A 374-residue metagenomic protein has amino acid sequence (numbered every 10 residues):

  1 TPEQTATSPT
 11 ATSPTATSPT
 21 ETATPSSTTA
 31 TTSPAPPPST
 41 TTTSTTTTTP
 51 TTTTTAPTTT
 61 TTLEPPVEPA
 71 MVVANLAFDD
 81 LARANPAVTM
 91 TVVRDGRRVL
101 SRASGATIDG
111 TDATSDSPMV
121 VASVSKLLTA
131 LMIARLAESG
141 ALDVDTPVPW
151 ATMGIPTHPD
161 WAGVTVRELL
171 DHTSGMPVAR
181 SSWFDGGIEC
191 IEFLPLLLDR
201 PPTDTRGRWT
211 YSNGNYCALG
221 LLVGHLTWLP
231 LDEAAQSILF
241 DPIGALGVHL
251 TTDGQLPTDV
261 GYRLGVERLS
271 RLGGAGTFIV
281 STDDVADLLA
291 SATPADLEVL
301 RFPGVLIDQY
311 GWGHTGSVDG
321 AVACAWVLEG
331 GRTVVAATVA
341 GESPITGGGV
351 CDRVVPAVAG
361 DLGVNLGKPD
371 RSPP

Functional and structural regions predicted by a protein language model:
P2-L63: Extracellular mucin-like PTS domains
L63-A103, V266-P374: Catalytic loop of the DD-peptidase/beta-lactamase superfamily, centered on the K-T-G motif and neighboring
A70, A74-A77, S125, V144 (+10 more regions): Stable alpha-helical elements in mature extracytoplasmic
A82-T89, D109-E168, P202-S212, G273-G276 (+1 more regions): Short active-site loop at a secondary-structure junction that contains or immediately precedes the catalytic residue(s)
M90, G96-R97, V120-L142, L169 (+3 more regions): Alpha-helical scaffold elements that line and support the substrate/ligand-binding pocket of soluble hydrolases
V99-A103, D116, V178-P257, G276 (+1 more regions): Catalytic-site signature segments of enzymes, centered on catalytic residues
V120-S123, L136-P177, H225-L264: Active-site helix/loop module of the DD-peptidase/beta-lactamase fold, centered on the serine-lysine SxxK catalytic
L169, L196-L197, L300: A generic structural signal for nonpolar/aromatic side chains embedded in well-ordered alpha-helices
